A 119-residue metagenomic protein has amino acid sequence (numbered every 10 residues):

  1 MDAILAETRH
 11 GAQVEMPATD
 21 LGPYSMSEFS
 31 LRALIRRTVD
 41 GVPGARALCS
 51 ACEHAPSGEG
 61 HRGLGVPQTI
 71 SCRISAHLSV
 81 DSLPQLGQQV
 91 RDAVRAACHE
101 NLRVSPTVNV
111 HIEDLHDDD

Functional and structural regions predicted by a protein language model:
M1-S57: Terminal low-complexity, intrinsically disordered regions
I4, V42, I74, V90 (+3 more regions): Hydrophobic aliphatic residue packing
Q13, Q68, Q85-Q89: Residue-identity detector for glutamine
L21, S25, H77-P84: Active-site oxyanion-binding pockets that recognize sulfate/phosphate
L31, G60, V94-A96: Residue-level detector of functional hotspots within protein domains
I35, V39, S82-V104: Short, non-transmembrane amphipathic alpha-helical segments
V42-H77, N109-D119: Short edge beta-strands and adjacent turn/loop segments
